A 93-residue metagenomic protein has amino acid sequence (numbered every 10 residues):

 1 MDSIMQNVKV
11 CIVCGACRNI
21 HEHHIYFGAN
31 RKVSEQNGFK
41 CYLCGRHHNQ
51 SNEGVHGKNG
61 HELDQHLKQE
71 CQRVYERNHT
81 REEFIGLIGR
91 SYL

Functional and structural regions predicted by a protein language model:
M1-D2, G28-S34: Short, intrinsically disordered, charge-biased short linear motifs at domain edges
M1-H21, R46: Short cysteine-rich loop/turn motifs with clustered Cys
V8, G38-C41: Residues immediately within or flanking Cys/His clusters that coordinate Zn2+ in small zinc-binding modules
R18-E22, S51-G54: Cys/His-rich zinc-coordinating "finger/knuckle" motifs
N19-R31: Short recognition patches in nucleic-acid-associated and regulatory proteins
Y26-F27, H48-Q50: Short Gly/Pro-enriched loop/turn and capping motifs at secondary-structure junctions
K32-F39, N49-L93: Polybasic, low-complexity binding patches
